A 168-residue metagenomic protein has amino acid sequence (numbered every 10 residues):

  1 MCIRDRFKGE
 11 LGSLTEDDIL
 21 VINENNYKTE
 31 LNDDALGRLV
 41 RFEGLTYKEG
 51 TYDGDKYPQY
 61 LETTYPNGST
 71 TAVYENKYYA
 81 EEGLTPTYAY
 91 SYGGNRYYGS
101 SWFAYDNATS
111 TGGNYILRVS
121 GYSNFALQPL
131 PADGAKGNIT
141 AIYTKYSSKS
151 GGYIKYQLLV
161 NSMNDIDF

Functional and structural regions predicted by a protein language model:
R4-F168: OB-fold nucleic-acid-binding modules
